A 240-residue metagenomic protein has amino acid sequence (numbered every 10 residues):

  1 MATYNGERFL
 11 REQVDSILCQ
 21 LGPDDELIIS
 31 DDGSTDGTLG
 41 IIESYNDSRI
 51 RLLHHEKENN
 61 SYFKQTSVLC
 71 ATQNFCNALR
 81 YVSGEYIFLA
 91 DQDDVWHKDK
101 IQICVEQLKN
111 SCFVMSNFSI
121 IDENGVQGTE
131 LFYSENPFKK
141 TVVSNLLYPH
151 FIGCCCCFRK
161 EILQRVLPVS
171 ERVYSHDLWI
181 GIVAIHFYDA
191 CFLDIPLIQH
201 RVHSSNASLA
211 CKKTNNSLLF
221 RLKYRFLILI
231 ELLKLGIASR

Functional and structural regions predicted by a protein language model:
M1-K212: Nucleotide-sugar donor-binding/catalytic module of glycosyltransferases that assemble extracellular/cell-envelope
C157, K213-R240: C-terminal, non-catalytic tails of nucleotide-sugar-dependent glycosyltransferases
